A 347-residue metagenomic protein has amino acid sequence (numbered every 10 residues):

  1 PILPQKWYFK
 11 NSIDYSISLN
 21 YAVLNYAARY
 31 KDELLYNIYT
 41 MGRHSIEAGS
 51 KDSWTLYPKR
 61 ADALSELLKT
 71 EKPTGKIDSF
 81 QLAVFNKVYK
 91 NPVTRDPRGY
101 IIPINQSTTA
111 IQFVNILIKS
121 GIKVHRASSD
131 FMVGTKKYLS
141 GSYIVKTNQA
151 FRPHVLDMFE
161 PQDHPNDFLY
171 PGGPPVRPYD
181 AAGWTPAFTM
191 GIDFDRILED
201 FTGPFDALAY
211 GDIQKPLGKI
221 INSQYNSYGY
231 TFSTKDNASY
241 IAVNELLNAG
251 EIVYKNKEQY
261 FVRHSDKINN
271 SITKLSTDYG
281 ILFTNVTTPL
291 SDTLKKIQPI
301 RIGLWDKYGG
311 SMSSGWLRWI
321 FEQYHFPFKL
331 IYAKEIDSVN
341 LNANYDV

Functional and structural regions predicted by a protein language model:
P1-V347: Intrinsic-disorder/low-complexity accessory segments
